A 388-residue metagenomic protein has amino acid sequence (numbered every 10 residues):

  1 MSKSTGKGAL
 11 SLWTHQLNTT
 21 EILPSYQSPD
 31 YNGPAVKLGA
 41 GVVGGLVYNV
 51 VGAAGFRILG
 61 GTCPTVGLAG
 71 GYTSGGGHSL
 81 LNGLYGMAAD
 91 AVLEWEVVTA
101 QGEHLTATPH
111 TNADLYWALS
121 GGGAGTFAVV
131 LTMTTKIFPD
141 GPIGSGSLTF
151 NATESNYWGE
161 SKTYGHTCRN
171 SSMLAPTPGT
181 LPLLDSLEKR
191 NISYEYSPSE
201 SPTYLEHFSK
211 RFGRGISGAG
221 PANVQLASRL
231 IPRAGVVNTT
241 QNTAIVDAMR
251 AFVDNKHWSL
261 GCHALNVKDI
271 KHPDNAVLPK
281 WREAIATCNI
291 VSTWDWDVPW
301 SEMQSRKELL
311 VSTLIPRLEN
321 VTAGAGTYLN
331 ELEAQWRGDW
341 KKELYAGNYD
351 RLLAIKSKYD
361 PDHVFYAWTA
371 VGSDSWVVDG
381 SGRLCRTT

Functional and structural regions predicted by a protein language model:
M1-T388: Soluble FAD-dependent oxygen oxidases
